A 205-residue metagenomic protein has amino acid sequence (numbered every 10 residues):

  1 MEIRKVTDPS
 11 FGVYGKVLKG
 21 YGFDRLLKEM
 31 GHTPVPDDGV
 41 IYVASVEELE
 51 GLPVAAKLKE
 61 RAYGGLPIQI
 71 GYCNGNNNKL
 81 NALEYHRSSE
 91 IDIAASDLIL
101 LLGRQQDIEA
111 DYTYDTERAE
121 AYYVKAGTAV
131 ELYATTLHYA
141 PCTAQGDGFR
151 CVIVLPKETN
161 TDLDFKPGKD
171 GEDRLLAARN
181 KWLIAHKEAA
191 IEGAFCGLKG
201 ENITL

Functional and structural regions predicted by a protein language model:
M1-A126, A140-G148, V152-L205: Active-site region of the double-stranded beta-helix
T128-V130, T135-Y139: Histidine-centered metal-chelating micro-motifs
